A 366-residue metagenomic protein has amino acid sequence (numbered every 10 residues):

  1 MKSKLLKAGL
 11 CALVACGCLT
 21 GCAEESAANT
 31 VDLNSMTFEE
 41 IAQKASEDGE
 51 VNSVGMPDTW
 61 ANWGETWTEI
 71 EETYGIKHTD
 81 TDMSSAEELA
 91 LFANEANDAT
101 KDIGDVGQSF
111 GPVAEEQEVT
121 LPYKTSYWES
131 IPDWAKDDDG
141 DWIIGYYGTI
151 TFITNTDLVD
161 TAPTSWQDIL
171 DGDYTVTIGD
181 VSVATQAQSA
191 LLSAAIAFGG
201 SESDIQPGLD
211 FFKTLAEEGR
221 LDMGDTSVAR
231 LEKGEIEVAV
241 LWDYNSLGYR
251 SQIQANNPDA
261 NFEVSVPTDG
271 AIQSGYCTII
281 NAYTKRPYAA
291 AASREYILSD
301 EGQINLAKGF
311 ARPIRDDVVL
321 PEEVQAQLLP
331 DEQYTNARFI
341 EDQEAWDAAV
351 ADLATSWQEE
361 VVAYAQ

Functional and structural regions predicted by a protein language model:
M1-D48, A365-Q366: Short, low-complexity disordered leader/linker segments with a strong preference for bacterial N-terminal type II
G49, I150, S274-T278: Short amphipathic alpha-helical segments
N52-W67, T79-A93, N97-I236, Y249: Extracytoplasmic ligand-binding site segments that recognize negatively charged/polar headgroups
T66-Y74: A short alpha-helix/helix-coil micro-patch that ends at or immediately precedes a cysteine
T73-Y74, S201-S203, Q254-P258: Short helix-capping segments at alpha-helix termini
D222-Y283, V318, E322-Q325: Extracytoplasmic/periplasmic substrate-binding proteins
A271, Y276, I280-R338: Mature extracytoplasmic/periplasmic domains
T335-Q366: Conserved C-terminal helix/tail region of periplasmic/extracytoplasmic solute-binding proteins
